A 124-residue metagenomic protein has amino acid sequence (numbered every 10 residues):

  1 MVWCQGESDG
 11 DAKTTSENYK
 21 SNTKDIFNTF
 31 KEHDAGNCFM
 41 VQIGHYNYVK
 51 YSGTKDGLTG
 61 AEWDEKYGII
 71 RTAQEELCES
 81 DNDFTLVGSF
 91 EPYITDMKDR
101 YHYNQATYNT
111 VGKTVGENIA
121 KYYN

Functional and structural regions predicted by a protein language model:
V2-N124: Cell-envelope and extracellular/periplasmic
